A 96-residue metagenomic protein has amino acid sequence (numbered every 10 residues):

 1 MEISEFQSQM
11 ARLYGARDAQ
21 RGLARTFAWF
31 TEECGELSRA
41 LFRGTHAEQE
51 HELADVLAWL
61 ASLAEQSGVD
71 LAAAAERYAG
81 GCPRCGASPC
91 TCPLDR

Functional and structural regions predicted by a protein language model:
M1-L53, L57-R96: Flexible "arm" and connector segments at domain edges
